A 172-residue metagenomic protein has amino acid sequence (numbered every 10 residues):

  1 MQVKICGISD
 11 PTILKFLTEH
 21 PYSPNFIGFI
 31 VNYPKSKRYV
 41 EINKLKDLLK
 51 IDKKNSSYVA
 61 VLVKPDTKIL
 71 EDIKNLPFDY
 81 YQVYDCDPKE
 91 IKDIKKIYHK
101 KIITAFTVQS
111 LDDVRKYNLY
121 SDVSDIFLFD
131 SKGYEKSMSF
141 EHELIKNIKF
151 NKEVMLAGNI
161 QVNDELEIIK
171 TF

Functional and structural regions predicted by a protein language model:
M1-F172: Conserved N-terminal beta1-alpha1 strand-loop-helix module at the mouth
